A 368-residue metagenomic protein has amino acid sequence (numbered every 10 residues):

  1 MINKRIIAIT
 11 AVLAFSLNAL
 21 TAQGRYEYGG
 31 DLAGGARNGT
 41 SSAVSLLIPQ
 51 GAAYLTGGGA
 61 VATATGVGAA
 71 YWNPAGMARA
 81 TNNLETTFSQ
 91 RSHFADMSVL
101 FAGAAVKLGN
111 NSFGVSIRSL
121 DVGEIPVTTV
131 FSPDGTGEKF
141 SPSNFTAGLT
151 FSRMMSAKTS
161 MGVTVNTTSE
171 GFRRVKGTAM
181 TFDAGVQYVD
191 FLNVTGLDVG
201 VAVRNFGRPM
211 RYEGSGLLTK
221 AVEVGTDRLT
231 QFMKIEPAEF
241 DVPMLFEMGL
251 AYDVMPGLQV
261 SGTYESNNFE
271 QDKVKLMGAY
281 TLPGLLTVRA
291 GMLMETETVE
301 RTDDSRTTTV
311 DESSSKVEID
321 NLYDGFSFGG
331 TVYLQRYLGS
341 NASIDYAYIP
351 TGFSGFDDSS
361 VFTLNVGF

Functional and structural regions predicted by a protein language model:
M1-I9: Bacterial N-terminal signal peptides that target proteins for export
T10-N18: Bacterial N-terminal signal peptides
Q23-L55, V99-F368: Outer-membrane beta-barrel porins/channels
Q50, G57-A60, P74: Acidic, small-polar-rich N-terminal luminal/periplasmic segments of exported/outer-membrane proteins
G51, A80-N83: A short, polar/charged loop/turn motif at coil->beta-strand junctions and beta-hairpin connectors
G59-V61, L84-H93, I349: Short strand-turn segments of transmembrane beta-barrel domains in outer membranes, especially the first one or two
G68-R79: N-terminal periplasmic accessory domains that precede and gate Gram-negative outer-membrane beta-barrel machines
